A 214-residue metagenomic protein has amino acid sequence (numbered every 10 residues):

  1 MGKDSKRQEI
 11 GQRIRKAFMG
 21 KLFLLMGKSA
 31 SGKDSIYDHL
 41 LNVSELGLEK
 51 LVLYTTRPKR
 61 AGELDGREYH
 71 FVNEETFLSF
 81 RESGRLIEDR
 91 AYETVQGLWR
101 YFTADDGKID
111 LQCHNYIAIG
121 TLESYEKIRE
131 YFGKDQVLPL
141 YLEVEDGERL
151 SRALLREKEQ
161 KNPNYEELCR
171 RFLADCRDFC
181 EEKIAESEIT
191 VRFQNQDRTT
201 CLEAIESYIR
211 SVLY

Functional and structural regions predicted by a protein language model:
G2-G11: N-terminal pre-Walker A segment at the start of P-loop NTPase domains
L25: Hydrophobic anchor at the beta1->P-loop junction of P-loop NTPases
K28: P-loop (Walker A) phosphate-binding loop of NTP-binding proteins
S31: ATP-binding Walker
D34: Walker A/P-loop
T55-Y116, G120-L122: ATP-dependent small-molecule kinase phosphotransfer cores that center on conserved nucleotide phosphate-binding segments
N115-T121, G133-L155: Conserved phosphate-donor/acceptor-positioning beta-strand/loop module used by diverse small-molecule
K158-Y208: Small-molecule kinase domains that catalyze NTP-dependent phosphoryl transfer to phosphate-bearing small molecules
